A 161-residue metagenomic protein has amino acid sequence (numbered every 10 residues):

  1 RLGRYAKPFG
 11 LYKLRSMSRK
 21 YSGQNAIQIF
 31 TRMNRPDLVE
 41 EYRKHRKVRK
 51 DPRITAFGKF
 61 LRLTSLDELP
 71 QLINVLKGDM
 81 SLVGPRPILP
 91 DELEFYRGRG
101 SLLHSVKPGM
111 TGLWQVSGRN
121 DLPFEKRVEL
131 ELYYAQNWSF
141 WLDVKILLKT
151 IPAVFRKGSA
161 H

Functional and structural regions predicted by a protein language model:
R1-H161: Conserved small/aromatic sequence motifs within transmembrane helices
